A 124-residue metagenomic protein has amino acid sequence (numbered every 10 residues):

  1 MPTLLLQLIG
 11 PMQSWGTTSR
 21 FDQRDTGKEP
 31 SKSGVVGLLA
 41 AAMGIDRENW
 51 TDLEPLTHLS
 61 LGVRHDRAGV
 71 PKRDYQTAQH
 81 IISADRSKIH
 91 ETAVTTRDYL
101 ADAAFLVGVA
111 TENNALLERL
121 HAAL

Functional and structural regions predicted by a protein language model:
M1-Q7: Charged, low-complexity intrinsically disordered regulatory segments in eukaryotic signaling
P2, T17-R86: Glycine/small-residue-rich interface belts in oligomeric ring/scaffold proteins and their assembly partners
L5, G62, L106-G108: Beta-strand secondary-structure signal
L8-S14: Short polar catalytic/cofactor-binding loops
P11, D46-E48, E91-A93: Short secondary-structure boundary micro-motifs
W15-G16, E118: Short helix/loop capping segments that flank catalytic or ligand/cofactor-binding pockets
D66-L124: Internal, well-folded beta-alpha domain core
